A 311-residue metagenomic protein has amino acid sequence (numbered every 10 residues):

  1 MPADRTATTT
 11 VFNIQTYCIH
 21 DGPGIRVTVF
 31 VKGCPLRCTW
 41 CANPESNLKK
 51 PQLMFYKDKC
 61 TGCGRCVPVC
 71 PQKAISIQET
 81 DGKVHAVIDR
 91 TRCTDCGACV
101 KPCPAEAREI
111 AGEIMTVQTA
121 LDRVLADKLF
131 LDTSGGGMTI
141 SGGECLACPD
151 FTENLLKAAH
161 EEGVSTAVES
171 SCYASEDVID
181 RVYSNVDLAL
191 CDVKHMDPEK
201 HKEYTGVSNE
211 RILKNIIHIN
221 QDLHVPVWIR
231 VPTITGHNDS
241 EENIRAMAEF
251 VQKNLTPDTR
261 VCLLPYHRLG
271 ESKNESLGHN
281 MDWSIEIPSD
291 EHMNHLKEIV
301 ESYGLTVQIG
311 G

Functional and structural regions predicted by a protein language model:
M1-P23, T233-G311: Auxiliary Fe-S-binding modules of radical SAM enzymes
V11-R65, H85-D95, T139: N-terminal pre-triad scaffold of radical SAM enzymes
D21-P23, F30, L48, Q52-K57 (+2 more regions): N-terminal-biased segments
T39-S46, R65-I88, A98-I114: Iron-sulfur cluster-binding cysteine motifs and their immediate structural context in ferredoxin-like electron-transfer
F55, K202-S208, G278-I285: Short glycine-enriched, charge-decorated loop/helix-capping segments at active-site entrances that position
K73, E106, A158-E162, Y303: Conserved dinucleotide-binding and phosphotransfer motif residues
Q118-E275: Conserved AdoMet/S-adenosylmethionine-binding subsite of the radical SAM
